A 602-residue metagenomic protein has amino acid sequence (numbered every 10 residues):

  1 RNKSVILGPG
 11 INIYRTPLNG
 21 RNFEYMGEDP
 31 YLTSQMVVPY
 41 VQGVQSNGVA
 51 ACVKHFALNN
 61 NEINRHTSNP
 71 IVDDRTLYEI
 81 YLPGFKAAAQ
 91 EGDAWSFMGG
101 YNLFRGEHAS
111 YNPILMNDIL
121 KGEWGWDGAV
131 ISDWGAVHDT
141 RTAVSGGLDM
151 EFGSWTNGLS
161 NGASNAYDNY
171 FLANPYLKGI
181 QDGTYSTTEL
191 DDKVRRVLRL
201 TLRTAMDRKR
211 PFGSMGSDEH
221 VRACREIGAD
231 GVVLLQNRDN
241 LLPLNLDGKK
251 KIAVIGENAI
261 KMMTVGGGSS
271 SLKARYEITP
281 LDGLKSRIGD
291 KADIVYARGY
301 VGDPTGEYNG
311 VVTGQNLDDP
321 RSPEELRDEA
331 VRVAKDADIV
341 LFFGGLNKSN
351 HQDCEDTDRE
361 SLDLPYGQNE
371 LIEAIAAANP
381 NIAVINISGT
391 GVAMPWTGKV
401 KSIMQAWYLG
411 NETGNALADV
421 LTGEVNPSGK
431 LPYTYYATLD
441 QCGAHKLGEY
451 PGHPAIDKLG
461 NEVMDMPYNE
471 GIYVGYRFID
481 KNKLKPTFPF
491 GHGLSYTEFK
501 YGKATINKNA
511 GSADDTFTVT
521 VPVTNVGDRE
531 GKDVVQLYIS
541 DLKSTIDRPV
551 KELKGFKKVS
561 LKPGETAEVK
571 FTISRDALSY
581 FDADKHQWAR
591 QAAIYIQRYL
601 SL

Functional and structural regions predicted by a protein language model:
R1-L602: Glycoside hydrolase catalytic-domain context in secreted enzymes
